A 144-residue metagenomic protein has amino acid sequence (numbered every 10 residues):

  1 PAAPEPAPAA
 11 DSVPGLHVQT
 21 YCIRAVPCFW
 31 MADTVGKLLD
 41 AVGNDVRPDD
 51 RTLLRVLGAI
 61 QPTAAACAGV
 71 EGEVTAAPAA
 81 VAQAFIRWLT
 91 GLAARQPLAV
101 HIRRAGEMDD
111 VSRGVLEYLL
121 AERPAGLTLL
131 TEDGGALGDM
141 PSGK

Functional and structural regions predicted by a protein language model:
P1-K144: Key residue(s) within conserved catalytic/signature motifs
